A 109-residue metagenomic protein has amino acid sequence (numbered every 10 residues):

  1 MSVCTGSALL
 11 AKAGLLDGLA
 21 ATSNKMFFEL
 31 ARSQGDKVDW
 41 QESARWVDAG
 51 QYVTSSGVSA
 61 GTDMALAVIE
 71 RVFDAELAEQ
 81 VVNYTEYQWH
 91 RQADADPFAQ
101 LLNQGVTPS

Functional and structural regions predicted by a protein language model:
M1-S109: Active-site-adjacent pocket-lining segments in enzyme domains
